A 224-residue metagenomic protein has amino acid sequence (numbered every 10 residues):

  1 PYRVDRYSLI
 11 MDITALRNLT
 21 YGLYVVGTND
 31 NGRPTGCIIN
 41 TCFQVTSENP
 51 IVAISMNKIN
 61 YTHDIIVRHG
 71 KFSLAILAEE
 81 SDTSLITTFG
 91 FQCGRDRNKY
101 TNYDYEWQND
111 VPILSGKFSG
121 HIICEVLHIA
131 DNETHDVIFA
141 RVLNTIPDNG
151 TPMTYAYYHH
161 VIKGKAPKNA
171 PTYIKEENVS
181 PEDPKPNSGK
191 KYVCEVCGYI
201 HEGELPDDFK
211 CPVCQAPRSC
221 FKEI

Functional and structural regions predicted by a protein language model:
Y2-G189, V196, H201: Basic, polyanion-binding surface patches
R3, P212-C220: A generic structural signal for ordered secondary structure
S188-G189, L205-F209: Flanking scaffold residues of small Cys/His-coordinated metal-binding clusters
C194-C197, C211-C214: Short cysteine-rich clusters marking metal-coordination/redox-active sites
E202-E204, S219-E223: Short, non-ligating residues that shape and space the ligands of small metal-coordination modules and catalytic
